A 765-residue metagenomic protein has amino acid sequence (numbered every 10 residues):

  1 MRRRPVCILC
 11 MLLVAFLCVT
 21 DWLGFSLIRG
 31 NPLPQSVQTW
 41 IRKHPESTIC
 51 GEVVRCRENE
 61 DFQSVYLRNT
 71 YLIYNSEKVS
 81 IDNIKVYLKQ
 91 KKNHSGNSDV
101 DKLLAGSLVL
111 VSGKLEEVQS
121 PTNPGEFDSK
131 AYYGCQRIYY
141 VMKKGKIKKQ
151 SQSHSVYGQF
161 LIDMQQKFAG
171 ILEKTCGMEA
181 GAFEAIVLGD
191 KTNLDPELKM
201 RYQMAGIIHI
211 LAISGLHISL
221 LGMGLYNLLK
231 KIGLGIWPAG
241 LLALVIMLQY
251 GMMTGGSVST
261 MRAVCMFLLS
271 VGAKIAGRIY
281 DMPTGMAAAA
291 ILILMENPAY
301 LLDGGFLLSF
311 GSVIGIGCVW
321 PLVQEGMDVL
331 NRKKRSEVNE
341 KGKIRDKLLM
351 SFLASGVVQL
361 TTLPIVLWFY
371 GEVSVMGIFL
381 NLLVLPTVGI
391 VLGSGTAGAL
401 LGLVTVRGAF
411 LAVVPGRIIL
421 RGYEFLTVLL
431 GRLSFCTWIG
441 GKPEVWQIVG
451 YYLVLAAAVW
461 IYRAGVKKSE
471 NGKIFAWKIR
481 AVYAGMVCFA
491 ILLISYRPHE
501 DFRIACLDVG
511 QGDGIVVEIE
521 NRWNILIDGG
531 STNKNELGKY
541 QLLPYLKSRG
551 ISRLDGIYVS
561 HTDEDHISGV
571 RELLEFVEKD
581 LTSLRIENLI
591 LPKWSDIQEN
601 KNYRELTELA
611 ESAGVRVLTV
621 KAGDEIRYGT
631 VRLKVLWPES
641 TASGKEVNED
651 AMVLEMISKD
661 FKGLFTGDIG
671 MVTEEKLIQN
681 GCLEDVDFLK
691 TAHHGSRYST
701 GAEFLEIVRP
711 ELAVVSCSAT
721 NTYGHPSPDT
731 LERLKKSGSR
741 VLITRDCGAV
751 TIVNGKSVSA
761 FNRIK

Functional and structural regions predicted by a protein language model:
M1-W22: Start-transfer (signal-anchor) and selected internal transmembrane alpha helices of multi-pass inner/ER membrane
V14, W22-H209, K539-P544, R553 (+5 more regions): Membrane-interface helix/helix-cap signal primarily in integral membrane proteins
F16, D195-I378, S394, G440-H499 (+4 more regions): Hydrophobic alpha-helical transmembrane segments in multi-pass membrane proteins
V54-R57, G305, V509: Feature for secretory/organellar precursors and membrane-associated catalytic proteins
S95-L108, S112-K114, Y132, V329-K343 (+1 more regions): Non-globular, low-confidence helical/coil segments that flank catalytic cores
C135-M266, V271, L360, A505-L507 (+5 more regions): Aromatic-rich juxtamembrane segments at the membrane interface
Y157-T175, E179-F183, V187-D190, L198 (+11 more regions): Hydrophobic alpha-helical segments of integral membrane proteins, encompassing both true transmembrane helices
